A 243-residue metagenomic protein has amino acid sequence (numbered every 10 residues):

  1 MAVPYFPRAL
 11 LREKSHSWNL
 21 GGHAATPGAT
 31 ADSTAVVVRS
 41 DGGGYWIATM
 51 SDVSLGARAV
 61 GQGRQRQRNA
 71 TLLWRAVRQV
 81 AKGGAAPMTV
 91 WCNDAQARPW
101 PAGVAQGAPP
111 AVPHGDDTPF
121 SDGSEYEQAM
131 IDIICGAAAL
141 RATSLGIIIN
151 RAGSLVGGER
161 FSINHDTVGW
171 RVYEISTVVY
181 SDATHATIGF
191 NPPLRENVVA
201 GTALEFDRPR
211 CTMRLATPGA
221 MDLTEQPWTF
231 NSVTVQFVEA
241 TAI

Functional and structural regions predicted by a protein language model:
M1-I243: Extracellular/virion structural assembly segments
